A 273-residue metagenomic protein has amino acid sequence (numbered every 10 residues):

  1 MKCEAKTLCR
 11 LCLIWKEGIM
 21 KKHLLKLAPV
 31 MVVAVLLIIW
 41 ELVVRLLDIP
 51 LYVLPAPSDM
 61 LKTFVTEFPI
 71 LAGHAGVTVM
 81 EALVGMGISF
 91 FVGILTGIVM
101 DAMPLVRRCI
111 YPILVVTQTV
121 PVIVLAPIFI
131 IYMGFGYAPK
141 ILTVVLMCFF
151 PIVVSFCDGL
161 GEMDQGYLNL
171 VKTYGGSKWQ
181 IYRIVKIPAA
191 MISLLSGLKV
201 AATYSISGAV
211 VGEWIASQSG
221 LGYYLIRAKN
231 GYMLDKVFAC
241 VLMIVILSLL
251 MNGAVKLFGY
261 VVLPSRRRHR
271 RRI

Functional and structural regions predicted by a protein language model:
W15-L42: N-terminal signal-anchor/first transmembrane alpha helix
L46-I88: Periplasmic/extracellular loop-to-transmembrane helix junction in inner-membrane transport proteins
G85-L114: Transmembrane-helix boundary motif in ABC transporter permease subunits
P104, F238-I273: C-terminal transmembrane helix and the adjacent membrane-cytosol boundary/short C-terminal tail of inner/organellar
V115-P151, D158-G159: Generic hydrophobic transmembrane alpha-helix motif, especially the helices
L142, L146, W179-V211, V255: Transmembrane alpha-helices
S155, G159-G197, L225: Short cytoplasmic-facing helical segments at TM-TM junctions of multi-pass membrane proteins
G197-L249, K256: Non-cytoplasmic
